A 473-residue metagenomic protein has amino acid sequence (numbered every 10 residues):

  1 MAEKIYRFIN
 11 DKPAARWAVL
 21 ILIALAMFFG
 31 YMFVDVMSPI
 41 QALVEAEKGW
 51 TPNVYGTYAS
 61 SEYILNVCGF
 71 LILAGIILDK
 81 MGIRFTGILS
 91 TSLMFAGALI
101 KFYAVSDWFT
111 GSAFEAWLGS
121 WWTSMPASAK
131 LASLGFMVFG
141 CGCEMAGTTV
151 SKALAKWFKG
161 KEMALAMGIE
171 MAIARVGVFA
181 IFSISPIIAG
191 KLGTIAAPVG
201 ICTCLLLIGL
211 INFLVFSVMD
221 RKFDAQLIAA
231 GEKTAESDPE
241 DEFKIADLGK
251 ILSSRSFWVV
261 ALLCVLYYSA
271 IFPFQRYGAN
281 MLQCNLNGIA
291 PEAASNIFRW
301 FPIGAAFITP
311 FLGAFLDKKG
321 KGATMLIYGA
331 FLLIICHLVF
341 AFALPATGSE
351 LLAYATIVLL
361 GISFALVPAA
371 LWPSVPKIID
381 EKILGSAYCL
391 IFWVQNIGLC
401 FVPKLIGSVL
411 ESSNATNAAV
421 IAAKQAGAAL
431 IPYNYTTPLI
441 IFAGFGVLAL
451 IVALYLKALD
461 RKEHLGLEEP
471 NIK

Functional and structural regions predicted by a protein language model:
A2-P13, D224-V260, K473: Juxtamembrane intracellular "pre-TM" segments in multi-pass secondary transporters
M37-Q41, S254-A306, P368, V402-P403: Extracytoplasmic gate region of multi-pass secondary transporters
S60-I76, R299-L312: Central cavity-lining transmembrane alpha-helices of secondary-active solute carriers, predominantly the Major
D79-T91, D317-F331: Cytoplasmic membrane-interface "Motif A"-like loop-to-helix N-cap segments of 12-TM Major Facilitator Superfamily
S92-S124, F331-T347: C-terminal ends and interior cores of transmembrane alpha-helices in multi-pass membrane transporters/permeases
A129, G135-I173: Cytoplasmic helix-loop-helix junction between adjacent transmembrane helices in 12-TM secondary transporters
A196-F216, T436-Y455: Symmetry-related core transmembrane helices of the 12-TM Major Facilitator Superfamily/SLC fold
G322-L371: C-terminal transmembrane helical hairpin of 12-TM major facilitator-type secondary transporters
